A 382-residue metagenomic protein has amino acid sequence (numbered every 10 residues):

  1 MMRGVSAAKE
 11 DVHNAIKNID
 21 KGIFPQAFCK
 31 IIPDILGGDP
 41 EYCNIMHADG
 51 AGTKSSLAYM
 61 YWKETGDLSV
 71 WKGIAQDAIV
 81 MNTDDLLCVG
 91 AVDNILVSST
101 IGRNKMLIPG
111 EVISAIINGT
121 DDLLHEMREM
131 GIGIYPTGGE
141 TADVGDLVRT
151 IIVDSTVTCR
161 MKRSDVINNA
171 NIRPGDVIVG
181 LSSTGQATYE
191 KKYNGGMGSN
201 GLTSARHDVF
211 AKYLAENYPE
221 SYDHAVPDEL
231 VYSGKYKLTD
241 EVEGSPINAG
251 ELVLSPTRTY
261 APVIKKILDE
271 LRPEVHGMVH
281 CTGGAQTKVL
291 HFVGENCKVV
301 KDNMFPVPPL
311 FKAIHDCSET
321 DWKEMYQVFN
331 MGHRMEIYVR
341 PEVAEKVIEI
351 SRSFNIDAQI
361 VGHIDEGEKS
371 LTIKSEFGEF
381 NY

Functional and structural regions predicted by a protein language model:
M1-Y382: Helix-biased detector of long, well-ordered alpha-helical tracts
